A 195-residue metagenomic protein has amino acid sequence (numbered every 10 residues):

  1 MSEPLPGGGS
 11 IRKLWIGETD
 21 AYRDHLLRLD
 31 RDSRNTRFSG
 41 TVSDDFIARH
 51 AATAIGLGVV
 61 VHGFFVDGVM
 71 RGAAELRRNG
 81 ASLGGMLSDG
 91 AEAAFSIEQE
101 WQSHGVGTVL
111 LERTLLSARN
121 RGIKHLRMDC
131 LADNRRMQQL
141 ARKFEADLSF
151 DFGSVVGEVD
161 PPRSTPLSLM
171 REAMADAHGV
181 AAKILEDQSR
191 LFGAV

Functional and structural regions predicted by a protein language model:
M1-G7, F95, D129-V195: Terminal substrate-recognition subdomain of acyl/acetyltransferases
G9-A21: A short beta-loop-alpha structural element at the N-terminal edge of CoA-dependent acyl/N-acetyltransferase catalytic
I16, D24-G40: Helix-loop element at the rim of GNAT/NAT acetyltransferase active sites that forms part of the acceptor-substrate
T36-D89, E98: Acetyl-CoA-dependent GNAT
R37, H125-M128: Short catalytic-loop micro-motif centered on adjacent basic/acidic residues
E92-S103, L131: A short, internal acetyl-CoA/4′-phosphopantetheine-binding micro-motif in the GNAT/acyltransferase core
S103-N120, H125, M137-K143: Conserved acetyl-CoA-binding loop-helix of GNAT-fold acetyltransferases
